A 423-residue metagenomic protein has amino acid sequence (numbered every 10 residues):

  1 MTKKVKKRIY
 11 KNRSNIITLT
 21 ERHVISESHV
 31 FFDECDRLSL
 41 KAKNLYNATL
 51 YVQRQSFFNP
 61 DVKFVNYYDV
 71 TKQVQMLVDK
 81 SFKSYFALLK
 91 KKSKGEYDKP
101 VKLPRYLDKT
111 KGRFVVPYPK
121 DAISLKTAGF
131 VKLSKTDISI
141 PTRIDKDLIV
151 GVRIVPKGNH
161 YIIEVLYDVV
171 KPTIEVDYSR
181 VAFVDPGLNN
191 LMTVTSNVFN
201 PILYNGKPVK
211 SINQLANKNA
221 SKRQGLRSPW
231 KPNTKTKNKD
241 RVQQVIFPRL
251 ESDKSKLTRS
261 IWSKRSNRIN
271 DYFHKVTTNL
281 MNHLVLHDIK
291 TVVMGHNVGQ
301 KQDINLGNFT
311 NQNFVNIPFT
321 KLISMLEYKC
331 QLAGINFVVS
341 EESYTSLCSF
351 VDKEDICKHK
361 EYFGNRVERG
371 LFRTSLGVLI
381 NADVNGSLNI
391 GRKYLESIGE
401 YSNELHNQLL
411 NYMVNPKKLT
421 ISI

Functional and structural regions predicted by a protein language model:
M1-I423: Nucleic-acid substrate recognition interfaces
